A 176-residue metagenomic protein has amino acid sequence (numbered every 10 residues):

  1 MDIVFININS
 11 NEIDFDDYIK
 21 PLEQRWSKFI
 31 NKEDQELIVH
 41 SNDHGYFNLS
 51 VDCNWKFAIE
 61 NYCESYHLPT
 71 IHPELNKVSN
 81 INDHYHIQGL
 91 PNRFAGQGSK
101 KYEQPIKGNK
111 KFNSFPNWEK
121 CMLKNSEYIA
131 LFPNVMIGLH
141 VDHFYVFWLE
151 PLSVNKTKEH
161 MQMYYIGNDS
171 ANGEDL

Functional and structural regions predicted by a protein language model:
D2-L176: C-terminal catalytic domain of Rieske-type non-heme iron oxygenases
